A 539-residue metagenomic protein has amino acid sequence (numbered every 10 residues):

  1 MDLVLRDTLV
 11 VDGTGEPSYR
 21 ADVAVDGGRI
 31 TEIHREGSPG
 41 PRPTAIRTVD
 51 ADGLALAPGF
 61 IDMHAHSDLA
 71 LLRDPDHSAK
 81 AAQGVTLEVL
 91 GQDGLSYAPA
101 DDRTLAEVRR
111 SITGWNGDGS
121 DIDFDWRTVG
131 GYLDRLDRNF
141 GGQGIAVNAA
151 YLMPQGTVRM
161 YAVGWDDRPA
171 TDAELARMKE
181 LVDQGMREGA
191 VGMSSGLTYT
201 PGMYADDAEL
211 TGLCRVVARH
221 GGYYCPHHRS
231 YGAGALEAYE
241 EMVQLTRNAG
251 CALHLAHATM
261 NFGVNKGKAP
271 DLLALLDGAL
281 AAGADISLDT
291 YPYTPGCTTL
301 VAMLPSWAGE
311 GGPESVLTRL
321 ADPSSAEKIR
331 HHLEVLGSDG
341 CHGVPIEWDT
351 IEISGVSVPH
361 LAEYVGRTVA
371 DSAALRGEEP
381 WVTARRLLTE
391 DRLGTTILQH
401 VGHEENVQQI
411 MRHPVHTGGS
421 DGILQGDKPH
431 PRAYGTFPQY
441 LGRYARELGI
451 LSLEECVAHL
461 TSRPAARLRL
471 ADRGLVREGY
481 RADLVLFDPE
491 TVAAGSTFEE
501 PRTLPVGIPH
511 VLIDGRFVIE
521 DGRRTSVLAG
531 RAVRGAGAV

Functional and structural regions predicted by a protein language model:
M1-R42, L470, T491-E499: N-terminal metal-binding scaffold of metallo-dependent hydrolase/deaminase domains
L3-L5, G40-G91, I513, G537-V539: Replace "His-x-His-based motif
T8, G28, V415, A465 (+1 more regions): Structural signature of the urease/amidohydrolase superfamily beta/alpha-barrel
T8, V23, G28, G53 (+13 more regions): Divalent metal-coordination and catalytic microenvironments
D93-T104, G114-N248: Hydrophobic, small-residue-rich alpha-helical packing segments that form membrane-like cores
Y132-D137, G141-D172, M178-Y199, R247 (+2 more regions): Active-site neighborhoods of metal-dependent hydrolases
D322, Q409-V415, S420-D421, T436 (+1 more regions): C-terminal cap of metal-dependent C-N hydrolases
W381-L388, L453-T461, V476: Short, well-structured alpha-helical segments that form the helix of a local strand-helix-strand
